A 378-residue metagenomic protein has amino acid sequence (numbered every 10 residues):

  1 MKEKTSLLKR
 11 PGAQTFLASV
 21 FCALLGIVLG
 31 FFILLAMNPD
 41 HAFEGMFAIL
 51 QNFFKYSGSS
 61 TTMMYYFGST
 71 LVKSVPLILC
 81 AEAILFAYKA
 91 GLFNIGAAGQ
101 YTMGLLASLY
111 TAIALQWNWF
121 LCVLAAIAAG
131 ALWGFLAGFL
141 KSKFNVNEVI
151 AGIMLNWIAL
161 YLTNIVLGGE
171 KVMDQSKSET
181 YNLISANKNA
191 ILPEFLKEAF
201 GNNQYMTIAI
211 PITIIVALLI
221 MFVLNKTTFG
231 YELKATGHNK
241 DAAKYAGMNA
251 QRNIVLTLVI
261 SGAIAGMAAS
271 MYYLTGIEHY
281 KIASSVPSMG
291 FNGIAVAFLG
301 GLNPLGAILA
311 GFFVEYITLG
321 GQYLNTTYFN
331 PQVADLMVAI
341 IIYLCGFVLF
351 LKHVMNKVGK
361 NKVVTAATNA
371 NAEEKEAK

Functional and structural regions predicted by a protein language model:
M1-A23, A36, H238, Y245 (+2 more regions): Cytosolic-side transmembrane-helix boundaries in multi-pass membrane proteins
K2-L79: Membrane-interfacial amphipathic/re-entrant helices at transmembrane-helix boundaries
L7-L17, Y88-I95, A114-W117, L124-A186 (+3 more regions): Short loop segments and helix-boundary regions at transmembrane helix junctions of multi-pass inner-membrane proteins
L34-N38, F54-A114, A131-F135, F139-V146 (+3 more regions): Single transmembrane alpha-helix segments in multi-pass membrane proteins
N52, N156-N225, V333: Transmembrane helix-bundle core of multi-pass membrane transporters and related energy-transducing complexes
E148-I150, S178, M206-I212, S285-M289 (+1 more regions): Loop-to-transmembrane alpha-helix initiation sites
F200-H279, P304-L305: Helix-loop-helix "hairpin" substructures at the membrane interface of multi-pass membrane proteins
G262-A265, A269, Y273-A339: Transmembrane alpha-helical segments in multi-pass inner-membrane proteins
